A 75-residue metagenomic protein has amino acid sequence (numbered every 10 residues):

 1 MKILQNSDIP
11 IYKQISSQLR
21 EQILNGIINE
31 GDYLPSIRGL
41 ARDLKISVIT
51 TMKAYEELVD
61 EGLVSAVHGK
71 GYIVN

Functional and structural regions predicted by a protein language model:
M1-Y33, G39: Extreme N-terminal segment that seeds HTH/winged-HTH DNA-binding domains in transcriptional regulators
N6-P10, Q14, I49, E61 (+1 more regions): Residues at secondary-structure transition points
I27-D32, D60-G69, N75: Beta-hairpin "wing" of winged helix-turn-helix
Y33-S65: N-terminal helix-turn-helix
R38, I73-V74: Positions that flank functional sites
